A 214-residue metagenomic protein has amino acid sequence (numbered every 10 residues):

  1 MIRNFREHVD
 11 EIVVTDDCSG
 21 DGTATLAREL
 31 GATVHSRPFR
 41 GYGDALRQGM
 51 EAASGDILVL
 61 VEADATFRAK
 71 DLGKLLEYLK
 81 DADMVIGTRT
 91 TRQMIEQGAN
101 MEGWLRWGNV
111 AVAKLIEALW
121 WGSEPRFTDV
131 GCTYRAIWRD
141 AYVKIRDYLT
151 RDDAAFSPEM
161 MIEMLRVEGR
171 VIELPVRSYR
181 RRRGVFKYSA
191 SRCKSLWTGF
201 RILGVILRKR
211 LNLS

Functional and structural regions predicted by a protein language model:
M1-E7: Short, well-formed alpha-helical segments that are part of the catalytic scaffolds of diverse glycosyltransferases
D10-V13, A24-A52: Conserved donor nucleotide-binding strand/loop of the catalytic core
D16-A24, A65: A conserved acidic beta->alpha catalytic loop
T23, K70-L72, M160: Acidic donor-diphosphate engagement hotspot in glycosyltransferases and nucleotidyltransferases that stabilizes
R37-R40, D44-E51, A69-T150, A154 (+3 more regions): Acceptor/aglycone-binding surface of glycosyltransferases and processive sugar-polymer synthases
L58: Short aromatic/hydrophobic "clamp" motif used to bind/position activated sugar donors
V61-A63: Catalytic metal- and UDP-sugar-binding loop of GT-A-like glycosyltransferases, i.e., residues flanking the conserved
T150-D152, M161-Y179: Catalytic donor-sugar/metal-binding loop of nucleotide-sugar-dependent glycosyltransferases
